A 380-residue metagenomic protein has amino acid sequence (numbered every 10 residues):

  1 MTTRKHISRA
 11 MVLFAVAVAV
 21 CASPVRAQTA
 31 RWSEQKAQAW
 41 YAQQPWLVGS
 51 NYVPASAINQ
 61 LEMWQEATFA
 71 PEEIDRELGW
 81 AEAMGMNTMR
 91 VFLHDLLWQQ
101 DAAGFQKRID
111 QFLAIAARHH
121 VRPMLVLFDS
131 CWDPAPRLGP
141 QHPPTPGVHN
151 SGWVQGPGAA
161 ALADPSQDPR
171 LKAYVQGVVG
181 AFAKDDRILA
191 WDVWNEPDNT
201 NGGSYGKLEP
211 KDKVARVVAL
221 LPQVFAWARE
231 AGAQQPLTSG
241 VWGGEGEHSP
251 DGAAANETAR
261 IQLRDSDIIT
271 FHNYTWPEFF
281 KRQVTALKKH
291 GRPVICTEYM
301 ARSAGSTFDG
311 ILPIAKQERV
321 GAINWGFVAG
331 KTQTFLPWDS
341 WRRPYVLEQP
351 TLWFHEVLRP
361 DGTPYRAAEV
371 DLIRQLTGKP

Functional and structural regions predicted by a protein language model:
M1-L13: Bacterial N-terminal signal peptides that target proteins for export
M11-C21: Bacterial N-terminal signal peptides
S23-A27: Sec/Tat signal peptide C-region and signal peptidase I cleavage site
T29-I268, H272, P277-F279, H290 (+8 more regions): Active-site mouth of glycoside hydrolases
N324-G326: Replace "adjacent to P-loop NTPase cores in ATP/GTP-dependent enzymes" with "adjacent to NTP-binding cores
Q333-D339, P344: C-terminal beta-signal and adjacent terminal beta-strands/loops of Gram-negative outer-membrane beta-barrel proteins
V357, A368-P380: Carbohydrate-binding surfaces of carbohydrate-active enzymes
